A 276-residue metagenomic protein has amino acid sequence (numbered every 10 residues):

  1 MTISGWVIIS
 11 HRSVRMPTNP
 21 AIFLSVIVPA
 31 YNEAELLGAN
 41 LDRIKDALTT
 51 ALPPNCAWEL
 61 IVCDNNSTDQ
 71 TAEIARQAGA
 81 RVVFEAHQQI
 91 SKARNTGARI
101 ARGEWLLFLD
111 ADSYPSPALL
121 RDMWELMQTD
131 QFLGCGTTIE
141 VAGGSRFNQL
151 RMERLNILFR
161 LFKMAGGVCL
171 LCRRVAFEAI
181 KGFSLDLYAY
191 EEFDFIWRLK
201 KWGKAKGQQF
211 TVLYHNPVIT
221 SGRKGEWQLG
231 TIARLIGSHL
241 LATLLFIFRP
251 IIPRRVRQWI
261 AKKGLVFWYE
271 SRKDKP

Functional and structural regions predicted by a protein language model:
F23-S25, E59, D194: Cell-envelope/extracellular polymer assembly enzymes that use nucleotide-activated donors
E33-L52: Short, well-formed alpha-helical segments that are part of the catalytic scaffolds of diverse glycosyltransferases
L52-N66, V83: Short beta-strand/loop segment that forms part of the nucleotide-sugar
D64-A72, S113: A conserved acidic beta->alpha catalytic loop
E85-A101: Glycine-rich, basic loop-to-helix element that forms the pyrophosphate-binding segment of sugar-nucleotide handling
L106: Short aromatic/hydrophobic "clamp" motif used to bind/position activated sugar donors
P117-F147: Conserved donor NDP-sugar-binding/catalytic core segment of glycosyltransferases
A176-K181, L187-G207: A short, conserved alpha-helix in the catalytic core of glycosyltransferases
